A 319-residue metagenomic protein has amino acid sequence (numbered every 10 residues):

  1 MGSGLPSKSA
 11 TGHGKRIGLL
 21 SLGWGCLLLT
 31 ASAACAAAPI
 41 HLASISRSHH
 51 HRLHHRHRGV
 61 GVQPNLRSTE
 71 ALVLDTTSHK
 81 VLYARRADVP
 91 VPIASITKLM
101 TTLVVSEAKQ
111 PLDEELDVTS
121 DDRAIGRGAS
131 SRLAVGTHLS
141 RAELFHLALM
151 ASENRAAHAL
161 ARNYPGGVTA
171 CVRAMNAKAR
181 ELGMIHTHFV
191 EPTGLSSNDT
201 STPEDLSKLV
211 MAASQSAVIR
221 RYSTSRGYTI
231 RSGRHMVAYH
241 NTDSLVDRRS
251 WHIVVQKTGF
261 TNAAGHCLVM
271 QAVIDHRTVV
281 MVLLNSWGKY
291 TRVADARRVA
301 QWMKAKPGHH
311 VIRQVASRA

Functional and structural regions predicted by a protein language model:
M1-E70, A305-A319: N-terminal secretory targeting signals
R16-I17, L99, A272, T278: Hydrophobic alpha-helical segments, especially transmembrane helices and their immediate juxtamembrane helical caps
G18, G128, S140, G167 (+2 more regions): Secondary-structure junction/capping motif
A36, M184-H188, G194-A319: Domain-terminus/edge residues, biased toward the C-terminal soluble/receptor-binding domains of extracytoplasmic
I40-E204, K208-A217, I274: Active-site-adjacent loops and short helices of periplasmic peptidoglycan-processing enzymes
